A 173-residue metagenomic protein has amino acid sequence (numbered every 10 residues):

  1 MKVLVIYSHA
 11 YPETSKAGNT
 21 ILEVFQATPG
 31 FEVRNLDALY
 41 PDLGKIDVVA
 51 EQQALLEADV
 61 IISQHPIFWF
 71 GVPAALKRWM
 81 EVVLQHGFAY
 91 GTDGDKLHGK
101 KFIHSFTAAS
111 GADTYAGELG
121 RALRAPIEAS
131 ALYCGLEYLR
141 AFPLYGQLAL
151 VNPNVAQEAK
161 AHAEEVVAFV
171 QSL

Functional and structural regions predicted by a protein language model:
M1-D37, A168: N-terminal beta1-alpha1 ligand-phosphate binding loop
L4-I6, E32-R34, I62, I103-S105 (+1 more regions): Hydrophobic/aromatic beta-strand patches that form the interior of the parallel beta-sheet core in alpha/beta enzyme
K16-T20, I46, A74-R78: Generic recognition of short, well-ordered alpha-helical segments
L22-T28, I127-L173: Glycine-rich phosphate/pyrophosphate-binding loop and the adjoining helix
V33-A54, V155: N-terminal beta-loop-helix "entrance" segment that forms/cooperates in small-molecule cofactor or anionic ligand
Y40, A112-Y115, Q147-N152: A short acidic, helix-capping loop that chelates divalent metal ions and anchors anionic groups
A50-E128: Helix-loop-strand module that forms the ligand-binding subsite of alpha/beta enzymes
